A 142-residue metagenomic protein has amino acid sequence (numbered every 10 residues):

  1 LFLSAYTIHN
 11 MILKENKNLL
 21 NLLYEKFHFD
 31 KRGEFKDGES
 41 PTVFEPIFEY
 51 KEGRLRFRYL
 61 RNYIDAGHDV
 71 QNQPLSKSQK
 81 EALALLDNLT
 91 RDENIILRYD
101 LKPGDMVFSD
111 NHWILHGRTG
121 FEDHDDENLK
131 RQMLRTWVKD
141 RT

Functional and structural regions predicted by a protein language model:
L1-P103, F108-T142: Active-site environment of non-heme Fe oxygenases that use a 2-His-1-carboxylate facial triad
